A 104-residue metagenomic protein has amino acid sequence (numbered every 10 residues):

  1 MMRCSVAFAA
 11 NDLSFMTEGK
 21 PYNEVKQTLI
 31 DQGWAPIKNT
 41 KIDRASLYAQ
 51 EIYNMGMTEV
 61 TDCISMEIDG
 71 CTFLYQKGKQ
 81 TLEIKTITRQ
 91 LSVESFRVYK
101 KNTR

Functional and structural regions predicted by a protein language model:
C4-S5: N-terminal signal peptide c-region/cleavage motif recognized by signal peptidases
A9-A49: N-terminal secretory signal peptides
S46-R104: Long, continuous compositionally biased terminal/linker segments
